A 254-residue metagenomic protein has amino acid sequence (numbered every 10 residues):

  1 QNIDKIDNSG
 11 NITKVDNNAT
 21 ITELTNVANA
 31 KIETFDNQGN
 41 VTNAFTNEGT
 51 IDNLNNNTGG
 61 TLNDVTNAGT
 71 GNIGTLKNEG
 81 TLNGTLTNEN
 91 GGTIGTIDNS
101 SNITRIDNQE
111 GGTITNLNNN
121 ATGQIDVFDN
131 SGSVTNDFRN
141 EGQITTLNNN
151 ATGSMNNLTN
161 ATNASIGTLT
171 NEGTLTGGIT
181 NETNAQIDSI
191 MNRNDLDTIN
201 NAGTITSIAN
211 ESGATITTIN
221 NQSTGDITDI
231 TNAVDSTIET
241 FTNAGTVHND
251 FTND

Functional and structural regions predicted by a protein language model:
Q1-D254: Extended beta-solenoid/beta-helix repeat architectures
